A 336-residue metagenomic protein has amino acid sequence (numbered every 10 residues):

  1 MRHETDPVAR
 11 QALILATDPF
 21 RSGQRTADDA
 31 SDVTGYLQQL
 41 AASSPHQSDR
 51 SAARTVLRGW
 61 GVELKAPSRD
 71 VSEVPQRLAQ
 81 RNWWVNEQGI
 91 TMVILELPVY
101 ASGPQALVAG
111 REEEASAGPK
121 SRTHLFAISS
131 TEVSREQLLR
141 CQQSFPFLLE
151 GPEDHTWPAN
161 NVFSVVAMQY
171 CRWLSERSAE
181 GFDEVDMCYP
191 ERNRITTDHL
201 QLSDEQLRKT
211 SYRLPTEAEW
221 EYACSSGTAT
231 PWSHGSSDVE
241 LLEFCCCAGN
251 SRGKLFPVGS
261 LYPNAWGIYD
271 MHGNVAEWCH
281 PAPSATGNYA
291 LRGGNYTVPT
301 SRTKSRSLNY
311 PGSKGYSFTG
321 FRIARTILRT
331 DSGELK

Functional and structural regions predicted by a protein language model:
M1, G23-L40, E63-S72: Amphipathic alpha-helical scaffolding segments comprising HEAT/armadillo-like alpha-solenoid repeats
T5-R10, P45-R50: Positions within the helices of HEAT/ARM-like alpha-solenoid repeats
L15-P19, R58: Structural signature of alpha-helical solenoid repeat scaffolds
G23-A27, A66-R69, Q105-A106, R140-Q143 (+3 more regions): Short, solvent-exposed loop/turn and secondary-structure capping segments
G59-V85, G89, R325-D331, L335: Pro/Ala/Gly-rich low-complexity, hydrophilic intrinsically disordered segments
N82-E150, H155-S175, H272-G273, G320 (+1 more regions): A short glycine-rich, aromatic-capped structural motif
E153-T156, S164-L308, G312, S317: Functional-site microenvironments in short loops/helix caps that host divalent-cation chemistry
